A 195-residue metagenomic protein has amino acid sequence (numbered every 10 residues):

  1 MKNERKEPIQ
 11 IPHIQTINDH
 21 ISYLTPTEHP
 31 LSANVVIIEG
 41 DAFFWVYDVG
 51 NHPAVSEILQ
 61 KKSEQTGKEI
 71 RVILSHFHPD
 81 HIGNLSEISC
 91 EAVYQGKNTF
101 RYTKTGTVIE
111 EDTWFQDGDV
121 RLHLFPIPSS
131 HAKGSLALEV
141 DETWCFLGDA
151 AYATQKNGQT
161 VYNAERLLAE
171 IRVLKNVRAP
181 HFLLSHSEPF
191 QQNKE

Functional and structural regions predicted by a protein language model:
M1: Extracellular attachment/recognition segments
R5-I11, T16-N18, E87-P128, A132-K133 (+3 more regions): Metallo-beta-lactamase
Q10-Q60, L136-Y152: Conserved beta-strand hairpin/beta-sheet module of binuclear metal-dependent hydrolase folds, prominently
D19, P26, G40, V49 (+5 more regions): Active-site donor-binding loop signature of nucleotide-sugar glycosyltransferases
I21, R71, H181: Short, Asp-centered acidic motifs that coordinate Mg2+ and/or phosphate in catalytic or ligand-binding sites
Y23-T25, L74, Y94-Q95, L124-P126 (+1 more regions): Structural signal for conserved beta-strand scaffold positions within catalytic alpha/beta enzyme cores
F43-F44, N51-H52, R121-E195: Metallo-beta-lactamase
G50-G118: Active-site HxH/HxHxD metal-binding segment of metal-dependent hydrolases
